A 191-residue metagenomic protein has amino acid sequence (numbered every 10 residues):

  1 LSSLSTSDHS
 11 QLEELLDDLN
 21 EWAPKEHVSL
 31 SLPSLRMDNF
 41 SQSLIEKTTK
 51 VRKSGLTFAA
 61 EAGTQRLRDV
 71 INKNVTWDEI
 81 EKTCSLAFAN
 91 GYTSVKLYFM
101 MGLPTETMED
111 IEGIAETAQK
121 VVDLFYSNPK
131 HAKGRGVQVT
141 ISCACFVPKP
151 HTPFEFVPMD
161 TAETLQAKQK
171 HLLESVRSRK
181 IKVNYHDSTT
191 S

Functional and structural regions predicted by a protein language model:
L1-K96, M101-T140: Conserved SAM/AdoMet-binding glycine-rich loop
F88, I111-S191: Auxiliary Fe-S-binding modules of radical SAM enzymes
